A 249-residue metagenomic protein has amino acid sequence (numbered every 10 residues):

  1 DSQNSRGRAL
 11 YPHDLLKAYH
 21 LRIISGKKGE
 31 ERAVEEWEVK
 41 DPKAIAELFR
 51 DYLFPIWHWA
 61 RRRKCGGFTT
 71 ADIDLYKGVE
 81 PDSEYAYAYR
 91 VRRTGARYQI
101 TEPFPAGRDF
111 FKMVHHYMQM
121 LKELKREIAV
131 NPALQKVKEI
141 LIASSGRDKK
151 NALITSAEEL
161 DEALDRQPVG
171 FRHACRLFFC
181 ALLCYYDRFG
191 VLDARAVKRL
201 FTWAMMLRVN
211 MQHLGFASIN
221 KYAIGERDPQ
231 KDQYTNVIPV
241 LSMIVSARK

Functional and structural regions predicted by a protein language model:
S2-R248: Flexible coil/loop and intrinsically disordered segments
